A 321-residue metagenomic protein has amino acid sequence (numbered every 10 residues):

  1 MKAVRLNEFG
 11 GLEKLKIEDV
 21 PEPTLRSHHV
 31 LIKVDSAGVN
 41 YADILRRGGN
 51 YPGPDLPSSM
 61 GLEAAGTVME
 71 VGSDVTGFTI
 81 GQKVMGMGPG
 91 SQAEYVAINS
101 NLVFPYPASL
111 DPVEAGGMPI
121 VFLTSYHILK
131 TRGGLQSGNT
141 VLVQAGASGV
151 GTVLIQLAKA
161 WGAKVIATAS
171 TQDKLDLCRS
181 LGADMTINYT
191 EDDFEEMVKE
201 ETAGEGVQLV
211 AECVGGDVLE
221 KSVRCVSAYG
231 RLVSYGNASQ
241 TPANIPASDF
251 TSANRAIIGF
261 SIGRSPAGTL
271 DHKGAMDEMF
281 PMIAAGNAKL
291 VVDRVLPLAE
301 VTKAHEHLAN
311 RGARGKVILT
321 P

Functional and structural regions predicted by a protein language model:
P21-G38, G48-G90: Glycine-rich beta-strand-centered segment in the early N-terminal region that forms part of a ligand/cofactor-binding
K83-A147, S180: NAD(P)H dinucleotide-binding glycine-rich loop of Rossmann-like/cofactor-binding domains, especially the beta1-alpha1
A145-G146, V214, N237: NAD(P)H cofactor-binding loop motif with strongest signal on the N-terminal glycine-rich segment
V150: Hydrophobic/small residue at the entry helix of a nucleotide-binding pocket
K159-K221, D271-H272: Adenosine-nucleotide cofactor-binding segment
D217-A288, P321: Glycine-rich phosphate-binding loop and adjacent beta-alpha segment of Rossmann(oid) nucleotide-cofactor-binding
F280, A284-V295, T302-P321: C-terminal capping/lid region of NAD(P)-dependent oxidoreductase domains
